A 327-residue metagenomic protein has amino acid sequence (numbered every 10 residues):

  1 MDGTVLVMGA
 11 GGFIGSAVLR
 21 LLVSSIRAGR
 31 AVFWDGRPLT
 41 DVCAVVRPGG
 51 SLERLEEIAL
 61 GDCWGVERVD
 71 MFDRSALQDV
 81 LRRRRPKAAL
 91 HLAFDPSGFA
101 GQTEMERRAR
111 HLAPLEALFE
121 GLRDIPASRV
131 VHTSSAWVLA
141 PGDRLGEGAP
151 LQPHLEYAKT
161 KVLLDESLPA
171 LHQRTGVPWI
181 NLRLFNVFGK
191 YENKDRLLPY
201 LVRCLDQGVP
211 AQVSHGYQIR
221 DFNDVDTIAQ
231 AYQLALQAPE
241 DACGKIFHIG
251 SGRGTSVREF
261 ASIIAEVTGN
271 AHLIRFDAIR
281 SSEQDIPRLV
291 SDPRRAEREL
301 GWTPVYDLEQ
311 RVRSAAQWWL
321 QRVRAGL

Functional and structural regions predicted by a protein language model:
G3-V32: N-terminal Rossmann NAD(P)H-binding glycine-rich loop of SDR-like oxidoreductase domains
M8, V45, A89-D95, V130-A136 (+1 more regions): SDR active-site strand-loop-helix element
G65-R110: NAD(P)H-binding glycine-rich loop region in Rossmannoid oxidoreductase-like domains and their noncatalytic homologs
A88-H91, E116-E156: Conserved Rossmann-fold NAD(P)-dependent oxidoreductase catalytic core, especially the SDR/UDP-sugar
L115-E116, A158, V162-P169, P199-V202 (+2 more regions): Conserved active-site helix of classical SDR/Rossmann-fold NAD(P)-dependent CH-OH oxidoreductases
L139-A140, Q152-E156, I180-L197: Flexible, glycine-rich beta-alpha linker
P141, Q152-I180, D206: Active-site Tyr-X1-5-Lys
L205, V209, V213-L327: C-terminal substrate-binding subdomain of Rossmann-fold SDR/epimerase-dehydratase oxidoreductases
